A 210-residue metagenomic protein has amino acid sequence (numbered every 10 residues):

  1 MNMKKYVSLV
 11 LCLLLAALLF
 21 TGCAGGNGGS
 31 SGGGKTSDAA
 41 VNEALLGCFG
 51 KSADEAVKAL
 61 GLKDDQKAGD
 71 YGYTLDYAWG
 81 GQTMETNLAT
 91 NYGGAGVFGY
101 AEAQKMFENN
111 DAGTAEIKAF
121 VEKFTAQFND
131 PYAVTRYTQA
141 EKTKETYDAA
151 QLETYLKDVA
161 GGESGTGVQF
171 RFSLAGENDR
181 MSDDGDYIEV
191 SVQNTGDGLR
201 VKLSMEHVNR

Functional and structural regions predicted by a protein language model:
M1-V10: Bacterial N-terminal signal peptides that target proteins for export
L18-G22: C-terminal motif of bacterial Sec signal peptides marking the signal peptidase cleavage site
A24-N27: Bacterial signal peptide processing site
A39-L46, F107-D111: Short, recurring structural edge motifs at helix starts
N42, A53-L60, T114-V121, T125: Extracytoplasmic/secreted envelope proteins and their assembly/folding machinery, especially bacterial periplasmic
G47-K51: A glycine-biased structural micro-motif
W79-V168: Long, charged/polar, surface-exposed segments that mediate recognition or autoinhibition
A103, E108, A150-R210: An acidic-aromatic pocket/loop used at catalytic or ligand-binding sites
